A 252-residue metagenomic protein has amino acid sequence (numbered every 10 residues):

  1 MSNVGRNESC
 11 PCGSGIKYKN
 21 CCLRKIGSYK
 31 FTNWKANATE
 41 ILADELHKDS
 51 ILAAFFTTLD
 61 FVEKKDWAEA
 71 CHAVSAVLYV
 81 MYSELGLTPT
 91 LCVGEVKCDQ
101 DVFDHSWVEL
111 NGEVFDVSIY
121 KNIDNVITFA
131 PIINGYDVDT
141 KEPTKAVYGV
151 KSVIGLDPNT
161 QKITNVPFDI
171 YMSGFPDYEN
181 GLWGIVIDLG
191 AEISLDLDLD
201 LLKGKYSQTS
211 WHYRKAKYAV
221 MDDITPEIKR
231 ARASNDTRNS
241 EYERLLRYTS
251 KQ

Functional and structural regions predicted by a protein language model:
M1-I16: Short Cys/His-rich zinc-binding micro-motifs
S2, Y18, R24-Q252: A structural boundary/capping signal
